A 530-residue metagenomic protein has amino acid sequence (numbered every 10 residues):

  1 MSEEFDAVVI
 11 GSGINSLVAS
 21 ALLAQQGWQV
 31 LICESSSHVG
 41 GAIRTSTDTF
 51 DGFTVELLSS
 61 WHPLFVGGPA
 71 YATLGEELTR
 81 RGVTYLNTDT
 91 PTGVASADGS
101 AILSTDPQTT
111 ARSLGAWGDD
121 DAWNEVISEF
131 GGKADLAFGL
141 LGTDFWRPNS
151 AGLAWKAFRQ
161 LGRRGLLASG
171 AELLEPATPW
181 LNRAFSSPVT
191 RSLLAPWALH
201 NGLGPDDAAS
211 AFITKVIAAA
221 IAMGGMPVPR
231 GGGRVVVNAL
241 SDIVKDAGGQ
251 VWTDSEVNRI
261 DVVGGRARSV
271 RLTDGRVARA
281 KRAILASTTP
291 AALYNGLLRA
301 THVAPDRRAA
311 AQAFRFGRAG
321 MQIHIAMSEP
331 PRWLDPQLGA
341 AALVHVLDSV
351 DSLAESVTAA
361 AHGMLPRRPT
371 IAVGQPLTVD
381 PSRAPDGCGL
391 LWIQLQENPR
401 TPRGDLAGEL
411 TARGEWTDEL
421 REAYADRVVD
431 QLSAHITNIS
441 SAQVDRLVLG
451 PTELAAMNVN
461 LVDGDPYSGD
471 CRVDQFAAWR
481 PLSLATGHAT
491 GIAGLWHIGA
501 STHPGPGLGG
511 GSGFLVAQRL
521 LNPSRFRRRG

Functional and structural regions predicted by a protein language model:
M1-A7, Q25-Q26, A478-L482, T490 (+1 more regions): Extreme N-terminal leader/targeting segments of oxidoreductases
E3-G142, D470, D474: N-terminal glycine-rich phosphate/pyrophosphate-binding loop and immediately adjacent elements
A97-A208: Rossmann-like flavin
S187, R191-N201, R367-G374, A434-H503: A glycine-rich dinucleotide-binding beta-alpha-beta segment and adjacent secondary-structure elements that constitute
I217-R271: Helical element adjacent to the flavin cofactor pocket in flavoenzyme catalytic cores
E256-P385: Mid-domain catalytic core of redox enzymes that form a hydrophobic substrate pocket/lid adjacent to a catalytic redox
S328-G450, L454-A456: C-terminal segments that line or cap access tunnels to active or ligand-binding sites in enzymes and enzyme-associated
A500-L521: A conserved FAD-binding loop/helix module that cradles the flavin
